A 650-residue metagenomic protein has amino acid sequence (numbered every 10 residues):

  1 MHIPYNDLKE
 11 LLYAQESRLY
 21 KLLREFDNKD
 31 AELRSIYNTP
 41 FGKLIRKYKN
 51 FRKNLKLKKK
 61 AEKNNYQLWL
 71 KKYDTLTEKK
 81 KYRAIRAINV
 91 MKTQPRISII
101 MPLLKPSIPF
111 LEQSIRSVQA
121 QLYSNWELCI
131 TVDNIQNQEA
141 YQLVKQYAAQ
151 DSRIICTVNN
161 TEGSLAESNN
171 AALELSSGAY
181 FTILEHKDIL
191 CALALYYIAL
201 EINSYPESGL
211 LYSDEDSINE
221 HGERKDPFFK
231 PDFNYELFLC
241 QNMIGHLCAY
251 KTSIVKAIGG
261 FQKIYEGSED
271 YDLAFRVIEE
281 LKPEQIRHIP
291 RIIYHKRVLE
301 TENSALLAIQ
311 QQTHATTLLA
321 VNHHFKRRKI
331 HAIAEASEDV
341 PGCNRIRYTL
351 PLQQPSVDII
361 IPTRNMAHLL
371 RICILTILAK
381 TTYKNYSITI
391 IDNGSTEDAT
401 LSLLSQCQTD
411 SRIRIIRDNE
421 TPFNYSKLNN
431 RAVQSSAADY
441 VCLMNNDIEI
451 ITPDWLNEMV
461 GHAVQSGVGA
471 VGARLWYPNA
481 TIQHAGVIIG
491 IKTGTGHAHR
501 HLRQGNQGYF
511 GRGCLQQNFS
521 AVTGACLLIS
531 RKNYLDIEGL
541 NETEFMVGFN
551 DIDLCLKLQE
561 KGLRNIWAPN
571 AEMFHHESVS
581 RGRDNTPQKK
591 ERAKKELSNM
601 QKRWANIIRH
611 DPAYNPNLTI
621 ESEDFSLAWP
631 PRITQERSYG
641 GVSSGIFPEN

Functional and structural regions predicted by a protein language model:
M1-T93, N606, I633, P648-N650: Boundary detector for helix-to-coil junctions that initiate low-complexity/charged tails
L57-S117, K326-A379: N-proximal low-complexity "stem/linker" segments adjacent to membrane-targeting elements
I115-N125, S204, L375-N385: Short, acidic, metal-binding catalytic loop of nucleotide-sugar glycosyltransferases
V132-Y141, T161-E162, D392-L403, N419-E420 (+1 more regions): A conserved acidic beta->alpha catalytic loop
N159-S176, N419-S436: Glycine-rich, basic loop-to-helix element that forms the pyrophosphate-binding segment of sugar-nucleotide handling
F181, V441: Short aromatic/hydrophobic "clamp" motif used to bind/position activated sugar donors
I189, L193-K225, P283, L299 (+1 more regions): Conserved donor NDP-sugar-binding/catalytic core segment of glycosyltransferases
I254, I264-R291, V321, W455-M459 (+2 more regions): A short, conserved alpha-helix in the catalytic core of glycosyltransferases
